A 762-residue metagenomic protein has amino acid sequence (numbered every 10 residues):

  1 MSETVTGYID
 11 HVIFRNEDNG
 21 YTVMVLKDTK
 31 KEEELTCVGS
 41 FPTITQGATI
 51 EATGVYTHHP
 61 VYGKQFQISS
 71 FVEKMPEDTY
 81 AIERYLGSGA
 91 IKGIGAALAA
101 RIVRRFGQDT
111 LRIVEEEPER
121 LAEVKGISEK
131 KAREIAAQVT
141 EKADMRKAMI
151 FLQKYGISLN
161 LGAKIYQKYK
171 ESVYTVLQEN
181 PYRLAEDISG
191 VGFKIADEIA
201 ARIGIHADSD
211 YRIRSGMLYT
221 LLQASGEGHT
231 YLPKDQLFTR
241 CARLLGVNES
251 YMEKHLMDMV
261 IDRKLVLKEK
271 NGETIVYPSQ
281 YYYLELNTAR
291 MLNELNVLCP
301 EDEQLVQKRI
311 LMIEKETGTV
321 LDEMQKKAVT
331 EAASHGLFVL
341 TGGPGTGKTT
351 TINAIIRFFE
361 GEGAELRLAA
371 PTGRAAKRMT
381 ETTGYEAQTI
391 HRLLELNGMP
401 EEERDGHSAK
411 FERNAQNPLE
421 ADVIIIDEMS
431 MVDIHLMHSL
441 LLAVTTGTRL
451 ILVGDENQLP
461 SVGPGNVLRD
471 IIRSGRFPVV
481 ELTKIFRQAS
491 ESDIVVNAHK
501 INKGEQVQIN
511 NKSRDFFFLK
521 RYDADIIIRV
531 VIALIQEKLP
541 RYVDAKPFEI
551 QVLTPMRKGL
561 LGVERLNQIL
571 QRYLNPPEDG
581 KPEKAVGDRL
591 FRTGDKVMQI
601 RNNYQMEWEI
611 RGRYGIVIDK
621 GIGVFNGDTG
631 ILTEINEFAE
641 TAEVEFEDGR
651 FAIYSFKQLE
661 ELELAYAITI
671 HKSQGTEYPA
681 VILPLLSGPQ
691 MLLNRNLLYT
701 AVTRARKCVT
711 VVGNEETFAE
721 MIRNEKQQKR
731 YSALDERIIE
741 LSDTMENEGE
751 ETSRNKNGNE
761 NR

Functional and structural regions predicted by a protein language model:
M1-L305, R762: Accessory, non-ATPase domains that flank or precede helicase/AAA+ motor cores in DNA-metabolism machines
E269-G343, T350: Pre-Walker A segment
K326-V329, S334-K512: ASCE P-loop NTPase helicase motor core
E456-I622: Conserved helicase motor core of P-loop NTPases
D619-G621, N626-R762: C-terminal accessory regions
